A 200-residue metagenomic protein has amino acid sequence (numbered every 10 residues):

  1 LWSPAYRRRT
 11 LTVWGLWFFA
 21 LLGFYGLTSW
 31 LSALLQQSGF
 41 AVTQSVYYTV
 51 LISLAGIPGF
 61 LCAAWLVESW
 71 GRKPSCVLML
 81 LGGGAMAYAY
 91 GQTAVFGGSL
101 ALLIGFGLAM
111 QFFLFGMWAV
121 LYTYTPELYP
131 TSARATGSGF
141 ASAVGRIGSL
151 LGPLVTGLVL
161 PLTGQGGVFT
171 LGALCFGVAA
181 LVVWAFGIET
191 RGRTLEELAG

Functional and structural regions predicted by a protein language model:
W2-L61: Extracytoplasmic gate region of multi-pass secondary transporters
L35-Q36, L66-V67, V155-G164: Interfacial helix-cap and linker-helix signal at transmembrane-aqueous boundaries of multi-pass secondary transporters
V42, T131-F140: Loop-to-transmembrane helix entry/capping segments in MFS-fold secondary transporters and related SLC/MFSD carriers
G59-R72, L160: Helix-to-loop junctions at the C-terminal end of transmembrane segments in multipass secondary transporters
G82-F96: C-terminal ends and interior cores of transmembrane alpha-helices in multi-pass membrane transporters/permeases
F115-Y129: Intracellular juxtamembrane helix-capping segments at the cytosolic ends of symmetry-related transmembrane helices
L160-L174: A membrane-interface helix-boundary motif in multi-pass transporters
C175-G200: Multi-pass alpha-helical transporter architecture, strongest for 12-TM Major Facilitator/SLC carriers used
